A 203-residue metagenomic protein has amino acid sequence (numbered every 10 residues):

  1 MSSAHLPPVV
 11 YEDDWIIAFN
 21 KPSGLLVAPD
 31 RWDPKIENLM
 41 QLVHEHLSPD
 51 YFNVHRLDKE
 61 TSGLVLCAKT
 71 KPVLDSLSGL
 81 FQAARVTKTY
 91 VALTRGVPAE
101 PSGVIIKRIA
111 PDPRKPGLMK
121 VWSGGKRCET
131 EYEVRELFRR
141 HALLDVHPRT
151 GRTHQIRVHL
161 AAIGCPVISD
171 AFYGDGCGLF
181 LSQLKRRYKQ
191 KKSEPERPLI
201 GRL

Functional and structural regions predicted by a protein language model:
M1-R139, L143, L160-A161, F180: RNA pseudouridine synthases
D33, T150-G151: Short alpha-helix boundary/capping motifs
H141, T153, I200-L203: Active-site lining segments that contact anionic ligands and/or coordinate catalytic metals
A142-L144, H154, C165: Conserved active-site beta-strand-loop modules that form the wall/rim of enzyme catalytic pockets and either contain
H147: Polynucleotide-recognition surfaces of large bacterial nucleic-acid defense/processing enzymes
R152-L160: Short beta-strand segments enriched for Tyr within beta-sheet-rich domains, predominantly fibronectin type III
A161-L203: Phosphate/ribose-recognition catalytic cores of enzymes acting on nucleotide-derived substrates
